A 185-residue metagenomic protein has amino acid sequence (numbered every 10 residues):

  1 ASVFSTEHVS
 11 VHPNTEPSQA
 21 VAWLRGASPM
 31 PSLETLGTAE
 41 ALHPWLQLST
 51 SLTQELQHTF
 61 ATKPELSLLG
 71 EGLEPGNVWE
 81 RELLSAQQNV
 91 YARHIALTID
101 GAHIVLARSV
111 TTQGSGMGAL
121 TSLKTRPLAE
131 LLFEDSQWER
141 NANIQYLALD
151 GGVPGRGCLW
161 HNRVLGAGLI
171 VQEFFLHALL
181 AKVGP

Functional and structural regions predicted by a protein language model:
S2-T98, A102-R156, N162-P185: N-terminal domain-onset segments
